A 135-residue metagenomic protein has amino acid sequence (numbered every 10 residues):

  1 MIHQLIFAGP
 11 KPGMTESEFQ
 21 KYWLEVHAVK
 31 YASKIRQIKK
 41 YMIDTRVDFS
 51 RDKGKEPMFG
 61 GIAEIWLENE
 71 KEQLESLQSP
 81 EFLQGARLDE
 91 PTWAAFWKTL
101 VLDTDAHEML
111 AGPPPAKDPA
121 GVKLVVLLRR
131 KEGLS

Functional and structural regions predicted by a protein language model:
M1-S135: Macromolecular interaction modules
